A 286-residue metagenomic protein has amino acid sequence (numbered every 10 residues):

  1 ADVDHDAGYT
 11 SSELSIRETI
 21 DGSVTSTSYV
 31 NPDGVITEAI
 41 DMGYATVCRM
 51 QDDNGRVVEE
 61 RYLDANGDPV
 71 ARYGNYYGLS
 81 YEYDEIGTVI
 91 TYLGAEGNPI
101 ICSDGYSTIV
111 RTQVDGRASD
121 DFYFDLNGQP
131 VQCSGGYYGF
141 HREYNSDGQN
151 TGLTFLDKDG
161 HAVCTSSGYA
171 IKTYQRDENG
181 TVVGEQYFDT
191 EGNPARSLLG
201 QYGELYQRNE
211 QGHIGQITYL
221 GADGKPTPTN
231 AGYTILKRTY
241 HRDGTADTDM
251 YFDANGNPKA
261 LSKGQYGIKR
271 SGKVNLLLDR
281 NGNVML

Functional and structural regions predicted by a protein language model:
A1-L286: Buried hydrophobic residues that stabilize the cores of well-folded domains
